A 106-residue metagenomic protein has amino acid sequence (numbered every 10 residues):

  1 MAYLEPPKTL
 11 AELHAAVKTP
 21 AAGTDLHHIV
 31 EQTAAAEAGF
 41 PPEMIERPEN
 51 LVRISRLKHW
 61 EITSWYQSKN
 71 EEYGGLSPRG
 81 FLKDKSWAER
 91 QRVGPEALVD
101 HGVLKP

Functional and structural regions predicted by a protein language model:
M1-P106: Catalytic toxin/effector domains delivered as secreted proteins or via bacterial secretion systems
